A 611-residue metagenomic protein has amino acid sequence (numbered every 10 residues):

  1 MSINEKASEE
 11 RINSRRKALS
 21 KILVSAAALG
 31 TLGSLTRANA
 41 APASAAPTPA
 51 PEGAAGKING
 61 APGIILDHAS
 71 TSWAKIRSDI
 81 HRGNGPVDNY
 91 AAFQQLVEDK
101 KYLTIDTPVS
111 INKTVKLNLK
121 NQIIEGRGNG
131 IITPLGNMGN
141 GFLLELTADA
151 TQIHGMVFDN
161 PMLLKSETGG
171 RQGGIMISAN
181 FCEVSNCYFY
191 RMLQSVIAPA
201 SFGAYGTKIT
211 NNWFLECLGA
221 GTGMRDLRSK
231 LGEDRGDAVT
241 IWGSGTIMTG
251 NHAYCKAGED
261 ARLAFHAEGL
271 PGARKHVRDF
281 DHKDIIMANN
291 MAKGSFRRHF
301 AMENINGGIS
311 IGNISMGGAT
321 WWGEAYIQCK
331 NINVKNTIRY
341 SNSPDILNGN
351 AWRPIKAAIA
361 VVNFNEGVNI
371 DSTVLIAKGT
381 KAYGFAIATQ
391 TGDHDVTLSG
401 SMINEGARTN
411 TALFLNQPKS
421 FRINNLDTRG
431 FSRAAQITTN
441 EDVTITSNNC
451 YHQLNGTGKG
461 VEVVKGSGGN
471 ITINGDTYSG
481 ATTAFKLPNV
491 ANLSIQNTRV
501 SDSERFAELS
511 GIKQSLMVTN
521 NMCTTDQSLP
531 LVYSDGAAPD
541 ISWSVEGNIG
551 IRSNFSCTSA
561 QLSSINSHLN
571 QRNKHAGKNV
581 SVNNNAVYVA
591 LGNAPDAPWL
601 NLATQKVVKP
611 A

Functional and structural regions predicted by a protein language model:
M1-K17, S25-A28, R37-A41: N-terminal secretory signal peptides
P49-A92, I551-C557: Right-handed parallel beta-helix/beta-solenoid
G56-T71, N579-K609: Short, surface-exposed terminal/edge motifs of secreted or surface/virion proteins that either
Y90, Q94, E98-I123, R127-N140 (+2 more regions): N-terminal extracellular ligand-recognition/capping segment immediately after the signal peptide
N121-I131, L143-R191, T210-W213, T249-Y254 (+3 more regions): Parallel beta-helix/beta-solenoid
L135-E145, L164-M176, R191-A204, L218 (+12 more regions): Extracellular beta-strand/beta-solenoid scaffold signature
I551-V582, N601-A611: Extracellular/surface-exposed low-complexity repeats and stalk/linker segments enriched in Gly/Pro and small polar
